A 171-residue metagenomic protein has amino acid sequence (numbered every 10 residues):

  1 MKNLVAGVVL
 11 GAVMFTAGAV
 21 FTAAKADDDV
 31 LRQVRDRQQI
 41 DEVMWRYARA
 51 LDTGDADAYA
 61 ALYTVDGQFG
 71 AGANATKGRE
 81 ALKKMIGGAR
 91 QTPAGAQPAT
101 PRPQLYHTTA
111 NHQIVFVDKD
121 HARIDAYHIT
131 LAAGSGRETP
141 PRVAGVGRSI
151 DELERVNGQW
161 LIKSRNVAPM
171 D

Functional and structural regions predicted by a protein language model:
M1-L10: Bacterial N-terminal signal peptides that target proteins for export
V9, V13-A17, F21: Hydrophobic core
V20-T53, D57-L62: Short, low-complexity N-terminal intrinsically disordered segments enriched in polar/charged residues
D28, H121-D125, P141-D171: Short beta-strand edge/turn micro-motifs at domain boundaries
L51, Y63, H128-T130, N166-P169: Short beta-strand segments enriched in hydrophobic/aromatic residues within well-folded beta-rich domains
A56-H128: A solvent-exposed, acidic/Ser-Thr-rich amphipathic alpha-helical stretch
H128-G134, L153: Beta-strand elements of well-folded, non-transmembrane domains
R137-E138: Extracellular loop and loop/strand-boundary signature of outer-membrane beta-barrel proteins
